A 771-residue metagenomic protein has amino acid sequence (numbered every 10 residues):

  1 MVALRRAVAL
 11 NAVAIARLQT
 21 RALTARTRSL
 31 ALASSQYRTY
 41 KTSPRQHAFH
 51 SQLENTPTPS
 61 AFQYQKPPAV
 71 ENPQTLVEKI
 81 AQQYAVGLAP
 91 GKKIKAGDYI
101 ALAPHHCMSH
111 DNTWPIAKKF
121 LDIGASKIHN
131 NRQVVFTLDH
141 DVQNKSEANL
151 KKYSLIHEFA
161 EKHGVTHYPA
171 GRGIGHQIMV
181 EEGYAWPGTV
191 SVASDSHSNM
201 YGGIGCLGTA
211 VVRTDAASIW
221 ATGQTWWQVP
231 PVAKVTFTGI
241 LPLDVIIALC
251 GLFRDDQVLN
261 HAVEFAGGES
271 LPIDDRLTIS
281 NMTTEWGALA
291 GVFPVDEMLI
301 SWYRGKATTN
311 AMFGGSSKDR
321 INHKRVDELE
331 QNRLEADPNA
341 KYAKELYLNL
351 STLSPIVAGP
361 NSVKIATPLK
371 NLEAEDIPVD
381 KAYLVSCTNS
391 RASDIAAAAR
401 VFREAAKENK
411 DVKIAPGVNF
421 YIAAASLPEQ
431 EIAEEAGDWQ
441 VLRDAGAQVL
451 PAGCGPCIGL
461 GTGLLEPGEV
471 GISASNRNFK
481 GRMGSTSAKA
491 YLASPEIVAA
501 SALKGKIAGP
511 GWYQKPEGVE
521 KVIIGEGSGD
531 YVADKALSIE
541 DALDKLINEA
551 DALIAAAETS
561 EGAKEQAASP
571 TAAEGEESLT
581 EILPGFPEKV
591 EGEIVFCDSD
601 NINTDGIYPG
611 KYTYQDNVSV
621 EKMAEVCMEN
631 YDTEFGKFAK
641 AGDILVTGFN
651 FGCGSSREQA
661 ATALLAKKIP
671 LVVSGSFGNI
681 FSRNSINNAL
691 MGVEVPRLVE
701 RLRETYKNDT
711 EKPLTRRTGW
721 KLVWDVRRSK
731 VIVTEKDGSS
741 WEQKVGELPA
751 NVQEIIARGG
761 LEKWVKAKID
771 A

Functional and structural regions predicted by a protein language model:
V2-R17, R26, A31-A771: Fe-S-dependent hydro-lyases/dehydratases of central metabolism
